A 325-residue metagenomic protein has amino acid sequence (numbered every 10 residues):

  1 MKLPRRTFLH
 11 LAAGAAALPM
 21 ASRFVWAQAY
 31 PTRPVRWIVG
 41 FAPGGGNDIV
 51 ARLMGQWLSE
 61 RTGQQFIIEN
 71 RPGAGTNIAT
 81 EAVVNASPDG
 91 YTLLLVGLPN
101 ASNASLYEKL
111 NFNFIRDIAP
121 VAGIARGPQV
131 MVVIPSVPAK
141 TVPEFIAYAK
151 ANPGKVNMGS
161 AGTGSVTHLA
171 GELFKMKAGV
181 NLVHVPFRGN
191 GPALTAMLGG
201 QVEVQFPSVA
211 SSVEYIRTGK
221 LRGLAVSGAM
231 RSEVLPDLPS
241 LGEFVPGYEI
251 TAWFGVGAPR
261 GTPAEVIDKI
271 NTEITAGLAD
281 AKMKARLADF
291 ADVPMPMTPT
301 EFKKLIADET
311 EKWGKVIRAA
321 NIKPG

Functional and structural regions predicted by a protein language model:
T7-A27: N-terminal export signals
F24-I115, K155, V180-F206, P296-M297 (+1 more regions): N-terminal (or domain-start) structured segment
T32-P34, M176-K177, R217, G223 (+1 more regions): An extracytoplasmic/periplasmic, membrane-proximal ligand-sensing/linker region
N85-G90, S105-P192, L241, W253-R286: Hinge/capping helix and adjacent helix->loop/strand transition within the periplasmic-binding protein
L95-N100, S160, N190, P207-S212 (+3 more regions): Beta->alpha turn/N-cap motifs
R126, K140, S212-A279, F290 (+1 more regions): C-terminal lobe and pocket-closing loops of periplasmic/extracytoplasmic Venus-flytrap solute-binding proteins
